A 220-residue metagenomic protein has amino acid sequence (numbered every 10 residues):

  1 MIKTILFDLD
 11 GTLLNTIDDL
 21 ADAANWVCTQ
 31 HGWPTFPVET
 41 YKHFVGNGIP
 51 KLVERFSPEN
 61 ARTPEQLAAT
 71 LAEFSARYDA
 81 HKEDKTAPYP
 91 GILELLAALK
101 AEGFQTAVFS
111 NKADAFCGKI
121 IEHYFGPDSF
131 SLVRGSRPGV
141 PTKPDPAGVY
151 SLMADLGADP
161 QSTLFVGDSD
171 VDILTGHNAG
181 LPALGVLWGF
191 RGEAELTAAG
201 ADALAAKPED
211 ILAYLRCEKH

Functional and structural regions predicted by a protein language model:
M1-H43: Active-site neighborhood of HAD-like aspartate-dependent phosphohydrolases
Q30-N60, P90: Alpha-helical substrate-recognition element adjacent to the catalytic core
G46-A80, A98: A metal-dependent, Asp-based hydrolase signature
A80-V108, D114-G118, P146: Short, acidic loop-to-helix structural element flanking the phosphoryl-transfer center in phosphate-processing enzymes
D84-A87, A113-V166, D170-A179, E193-E195: Substrate-recognition "cap/lid" segment bordering the active-site pocket of phosphatases
W188-A198: Short, glycine/polar-rich helix-capping loops at beta-to-alpha or helix-loop-helix junctions that flank or form
A203-K207: Short acidic-hydrophobic, aromatic-tinged amphipathic segments that line or gate anion-handling sites
